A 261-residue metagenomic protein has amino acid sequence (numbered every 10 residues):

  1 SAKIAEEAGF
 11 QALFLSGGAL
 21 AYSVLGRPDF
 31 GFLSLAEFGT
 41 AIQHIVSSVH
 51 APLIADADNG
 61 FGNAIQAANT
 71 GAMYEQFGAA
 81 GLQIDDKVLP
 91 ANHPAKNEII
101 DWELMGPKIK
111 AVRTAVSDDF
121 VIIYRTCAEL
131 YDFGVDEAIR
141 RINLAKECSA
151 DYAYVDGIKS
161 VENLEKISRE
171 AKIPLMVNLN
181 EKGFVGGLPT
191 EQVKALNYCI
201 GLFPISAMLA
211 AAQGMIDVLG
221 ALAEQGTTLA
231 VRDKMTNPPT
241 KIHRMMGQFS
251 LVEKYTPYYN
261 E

Functional and structural regions predicted by a protein language model:
S1-I216, G220, Y255-E261: Alpha/beta enzyme core
L222-E261: Flexible C-terminal active-site loop/helix
